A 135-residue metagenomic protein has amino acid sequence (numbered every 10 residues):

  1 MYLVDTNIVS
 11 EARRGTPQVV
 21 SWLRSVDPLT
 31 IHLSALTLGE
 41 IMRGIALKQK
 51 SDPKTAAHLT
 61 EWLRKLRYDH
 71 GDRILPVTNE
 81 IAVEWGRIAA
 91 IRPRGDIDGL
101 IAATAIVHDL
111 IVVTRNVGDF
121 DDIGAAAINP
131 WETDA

Functional and structural regions predicted by a protein language model:
M1-T37, L47-K65, D134-A135: Short, well-structured N-terminal submotif of metal-dependent ribonuclease cores
I8-V9, T37, I81, I101 (+1 more regions): Alpha-helix capping/helix-boundary segments
E11-A12, W22, G44, E84-I88 (+2 more regions): Residues that scaffold the ATP/ADP-binding catalytic core of kinase and kinase-like folds
V26, H70, I123-G124: Short, structured coil segments at secondary-structure junctions
R43-A46, A57, Y68-R115: Active-site neighborhoods of divalent-metal-dependent phosphate/nucleic-acid chemistry enzymes
A102, V107-A135: Acidic, PIN/NYN-like endoribonuclease modules and their adjacent C-terminal/linker elements
